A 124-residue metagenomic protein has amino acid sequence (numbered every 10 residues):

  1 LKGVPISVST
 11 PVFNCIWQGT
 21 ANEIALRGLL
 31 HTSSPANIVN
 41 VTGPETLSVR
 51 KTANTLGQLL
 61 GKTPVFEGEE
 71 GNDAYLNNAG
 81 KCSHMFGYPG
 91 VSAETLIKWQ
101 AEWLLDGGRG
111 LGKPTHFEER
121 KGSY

Functional and structural regions predicted by a protein language model:
K2-I6, G19, R27-V39, E45 (+1 more regions): Glycine/proline-rich active-site loop of Rossmann-fold NAD(P)-dependent oxidoreductases
T10-E23, I38-L56, D73-A74, V91: Substrate-binding strand-loop-helix patch in Rossmann-like NAD(P)-dependent oxidoreductase/epimerase domains
Q18-L26, E94-A101: Short, amphipathic alpha-helical "lid/cap" segments that border enzyme active or binding sites
A25-L29, L56, L60, Q100-L104: Hydrophobic "lid"/C-terminal helical patch of Rossmann-like NAD(P)-dependent dehydrogenase/epimerase domains
A36-V39, A53, L60-G80, E118-E119: C-terminal "lid/loop" region of Rossmann-like NAD(P)-dependent oxidoreductases
S83-A93: A polyampholytic, Gly/Pro-enriched intrinsically disordered region
A93-Y124: Amphipathic terminal alpha-helices
